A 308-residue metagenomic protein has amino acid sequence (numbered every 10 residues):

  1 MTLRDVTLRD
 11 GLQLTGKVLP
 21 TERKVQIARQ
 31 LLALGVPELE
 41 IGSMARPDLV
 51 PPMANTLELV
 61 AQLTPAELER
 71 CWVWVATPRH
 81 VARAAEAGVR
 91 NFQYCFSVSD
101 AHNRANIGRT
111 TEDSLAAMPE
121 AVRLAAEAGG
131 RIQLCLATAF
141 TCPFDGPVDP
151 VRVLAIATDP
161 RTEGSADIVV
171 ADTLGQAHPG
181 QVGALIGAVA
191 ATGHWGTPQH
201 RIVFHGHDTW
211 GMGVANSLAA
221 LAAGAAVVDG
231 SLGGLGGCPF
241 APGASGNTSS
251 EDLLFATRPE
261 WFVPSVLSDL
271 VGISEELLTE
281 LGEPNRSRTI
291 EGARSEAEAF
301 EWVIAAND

Functional and structural regions predicted by a protein language model:
M1-D308: Catalytic cores and adjacent flexible loops of soluble metabolic enzymes that perform enolate/carbanion chemistry on
